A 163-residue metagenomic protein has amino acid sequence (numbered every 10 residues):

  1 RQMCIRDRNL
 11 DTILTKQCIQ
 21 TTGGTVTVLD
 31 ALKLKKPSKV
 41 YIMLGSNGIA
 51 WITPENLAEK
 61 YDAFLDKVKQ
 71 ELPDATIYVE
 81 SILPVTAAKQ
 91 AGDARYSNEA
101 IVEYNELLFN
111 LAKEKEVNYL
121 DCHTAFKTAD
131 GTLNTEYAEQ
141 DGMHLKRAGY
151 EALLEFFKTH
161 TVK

Functional and structural regions predicted by a protein language model:
M3-I5: Short, small-residue-biased leader/transition segments that mark boundaries at the very start of proteins
T15-Q20, N47-N56, G92-N98, A138-H144: Second-shell loop/turn segments in exported
G24-A58, I82-A88: Oxyanion-hole/transition-state-stabilizing segment in secreted/luminal serine hydrolases and related acyltransferases
K39-L44, T76-S81, N118-D121, H144: Structural recognition of the beta-strand scaffold that forms the well-ordered cores of secreted hydrolase catalytic
P54-F64, I101-Y104: Charged helix-capping and loop-helix junction motifs
V85-K163: Catalytic His-Asp segment of secreted/periplasmic serine-dependent ester chemistry enzymes
